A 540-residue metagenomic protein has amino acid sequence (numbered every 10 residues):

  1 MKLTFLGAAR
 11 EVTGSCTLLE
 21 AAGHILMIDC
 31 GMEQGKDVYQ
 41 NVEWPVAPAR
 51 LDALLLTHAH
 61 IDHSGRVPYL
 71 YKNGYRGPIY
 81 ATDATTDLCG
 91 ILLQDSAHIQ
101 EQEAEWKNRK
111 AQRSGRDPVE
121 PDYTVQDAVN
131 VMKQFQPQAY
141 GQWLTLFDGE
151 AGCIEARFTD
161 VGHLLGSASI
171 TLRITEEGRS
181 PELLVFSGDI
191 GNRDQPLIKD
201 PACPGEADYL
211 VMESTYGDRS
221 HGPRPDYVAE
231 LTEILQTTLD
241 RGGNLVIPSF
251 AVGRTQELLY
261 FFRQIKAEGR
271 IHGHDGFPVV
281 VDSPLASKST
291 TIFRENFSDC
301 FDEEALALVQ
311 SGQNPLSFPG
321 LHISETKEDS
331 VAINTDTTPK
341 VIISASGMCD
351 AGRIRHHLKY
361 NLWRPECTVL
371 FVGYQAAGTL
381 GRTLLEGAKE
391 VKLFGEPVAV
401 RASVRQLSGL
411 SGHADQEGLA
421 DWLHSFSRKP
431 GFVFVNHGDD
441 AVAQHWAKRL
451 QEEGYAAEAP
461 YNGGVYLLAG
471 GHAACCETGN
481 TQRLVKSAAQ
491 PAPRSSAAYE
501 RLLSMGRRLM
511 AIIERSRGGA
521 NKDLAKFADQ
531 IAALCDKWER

Functional and structural regions predicted by a protein language model:
M1-L55, H60, S64, Y71-E257 (+1 more regions): His/Asp/Glu-rich metal-coordinating catalytic cores of metallo-dependent phosphodiesterases/hydrolases acting on
D52, D208, K340, C367 (+1 more regions): Conserved acidic residues
G152-F158, I292-C300, A420-D421, G470-T481: Short, surface-exposed amphipathic charged segments that create phosphate/polyanion-binding patches used for binding
I190, P223-V228, S317-D329, M348-D350 (+2 more regions): A general structural motif
P196-V211, F297-A305, Q375-R401: Short, compositionally biased "basic patch" segments
I234-T379, K392, S427, V442-Q444 (+4 more regions): Hard-cation-handling environments
K392-L423: Generic long, charged, amphipathic alpha-helical segments
G463-K526: Charged, amphipathic alpha-helical linkers/stalks
